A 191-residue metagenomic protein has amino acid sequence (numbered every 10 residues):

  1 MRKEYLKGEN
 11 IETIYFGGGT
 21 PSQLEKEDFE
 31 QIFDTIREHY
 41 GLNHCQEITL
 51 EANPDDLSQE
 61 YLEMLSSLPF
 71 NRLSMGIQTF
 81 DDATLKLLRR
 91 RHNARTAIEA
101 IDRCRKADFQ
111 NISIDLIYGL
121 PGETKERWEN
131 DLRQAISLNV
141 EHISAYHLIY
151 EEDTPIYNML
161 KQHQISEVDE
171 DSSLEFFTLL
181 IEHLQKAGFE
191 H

Functional and structural regions predicted by a protein language model:
M1, N10-Q185: Conserved non-cysteine loop/helix-boundary elements of the Radical SAM core domain that shape
